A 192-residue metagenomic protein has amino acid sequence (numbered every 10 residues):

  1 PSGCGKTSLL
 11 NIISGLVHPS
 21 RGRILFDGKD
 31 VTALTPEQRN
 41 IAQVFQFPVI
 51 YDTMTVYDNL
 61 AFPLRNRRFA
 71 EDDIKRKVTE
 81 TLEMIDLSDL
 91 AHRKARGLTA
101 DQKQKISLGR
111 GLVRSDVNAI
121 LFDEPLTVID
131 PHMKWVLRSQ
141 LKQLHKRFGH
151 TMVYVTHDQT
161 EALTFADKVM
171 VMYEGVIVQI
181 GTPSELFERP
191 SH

Functional and structural regions predicted by a protein language model:
S14: Helix-to-loop junction immediately C-terminal to a conserved catalytic motif
D30, R65, D72-L90, K142-Q143: Conserved ABC ATPase "signature" region
D30-Q43, N66, E71-K75, L186-P190: ABC ATPase NBD coupling module
Q43, I106-L112, T127, T164: ABC ATPase nucleotide-binding domain "signature" region
M54-P63: Short coil-to-helix segment of the ABC ATPase nucleotide-binding domain corresponding to the Q-loop/switch region
A91, L112-V113, I120: ABC ATPase C-loop
I180-G181, R189: ABC ATPase "signature
